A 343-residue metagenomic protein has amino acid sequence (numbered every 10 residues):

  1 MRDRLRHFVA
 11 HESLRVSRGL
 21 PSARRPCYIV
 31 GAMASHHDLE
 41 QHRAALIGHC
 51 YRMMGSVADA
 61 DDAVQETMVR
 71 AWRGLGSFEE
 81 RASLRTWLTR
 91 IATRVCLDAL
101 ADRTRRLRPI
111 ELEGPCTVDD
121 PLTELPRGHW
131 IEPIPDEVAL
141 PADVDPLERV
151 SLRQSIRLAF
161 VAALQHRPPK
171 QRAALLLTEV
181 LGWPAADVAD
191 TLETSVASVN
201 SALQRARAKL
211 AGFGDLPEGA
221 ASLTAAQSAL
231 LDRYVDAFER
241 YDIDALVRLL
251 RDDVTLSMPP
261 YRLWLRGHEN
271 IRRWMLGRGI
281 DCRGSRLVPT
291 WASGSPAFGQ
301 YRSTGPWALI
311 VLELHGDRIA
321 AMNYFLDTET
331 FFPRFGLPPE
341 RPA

Functional and structural regions predicted by a protein language model:
C27-G48, A58-D61, W72: A short, charge-rich alpha-helical start-of-domain segment used by transcription regulators
D38, H42, L46, T67 (+4 more regions): Residue-level preference for hydrophobic side chains embedded in well-ordered alpha helices
Q41, W130-Q171, A226-S228, D232 (+1 more regions): Amphipathic alpha-helical segment used for protein-protein interaction
L46, A60-A71, I91-A92, C96 (+3 more regions): Short, small-hydrophobic-rich alpha-helical interface motif
S56, E66-L84, D98-L107, Q165 (+1 more regions): Sigma70-family region 2
T93-E111, V118-E124, A211-G212: Arg/Lys-rich amphipathic alpha helix in sigma70-family domain 2
Q165-A185: Short amphipathic alpha helix immediately N-terminal
A185, D190, V196-R286: Solvent-exposed, charged amphipathic helical/linker segments at domain boundaries
